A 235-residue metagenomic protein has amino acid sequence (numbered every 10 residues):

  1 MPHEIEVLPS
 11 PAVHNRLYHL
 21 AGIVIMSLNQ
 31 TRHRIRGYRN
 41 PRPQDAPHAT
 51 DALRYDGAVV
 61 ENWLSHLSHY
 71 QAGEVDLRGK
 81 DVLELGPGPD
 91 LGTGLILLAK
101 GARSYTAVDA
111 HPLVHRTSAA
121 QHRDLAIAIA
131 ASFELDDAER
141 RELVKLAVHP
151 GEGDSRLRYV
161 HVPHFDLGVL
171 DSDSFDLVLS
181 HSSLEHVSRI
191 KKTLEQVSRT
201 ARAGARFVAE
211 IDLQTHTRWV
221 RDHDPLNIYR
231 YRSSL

Functional and structural regions predicted by a protein language model:
D56-D81, T93: Conserved alpha-helix/loop element of class I SAM-dependent methyltransferases that forms part of the SAM/SAH-binding
L77-P89, T106: Conserved class I S-adenosyl-L-methionine
P89-A102: Conserved SAM-binding loop of SAM-dependent methyltransferases across substrates and taxa, primarily the Class I
A119, R206-R232: Conserved class I S-adenosyl-L-methionine
R123-F165: S-adenosyl-L-methionine
V162-V178: A short acidic, Gly/Pro-enriched loop at the edge of an enzyme's catalytic core that lines a small-molecule cofactor
D176-R189: A short SAM/SAH-binding and catalytic strip from SAM-dependent methyltransferases
K191-R206: A short glycine-rich, Lys/Arg-flanked "PGG" loop and its adjoining helix->strand segment in the class I
